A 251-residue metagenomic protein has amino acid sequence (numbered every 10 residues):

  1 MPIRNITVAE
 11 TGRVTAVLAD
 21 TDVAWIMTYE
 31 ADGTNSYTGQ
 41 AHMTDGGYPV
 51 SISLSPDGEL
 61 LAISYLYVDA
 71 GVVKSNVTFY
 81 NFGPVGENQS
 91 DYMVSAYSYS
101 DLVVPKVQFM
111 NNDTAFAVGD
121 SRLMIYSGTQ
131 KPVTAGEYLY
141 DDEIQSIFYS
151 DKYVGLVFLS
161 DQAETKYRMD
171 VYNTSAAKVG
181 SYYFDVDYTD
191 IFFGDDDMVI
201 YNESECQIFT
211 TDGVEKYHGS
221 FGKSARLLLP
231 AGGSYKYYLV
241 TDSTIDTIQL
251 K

Functional and structural regions predicted by a protein language model:
M1, V23-M43, S75-S98, G119-D141 (+3 more regions): Surface-exposed loop/turn elements that mediate protein-protein interactions on large endomembrane-trafficking
P2-G12, T44-S55, V94-N112, Y138-K152 (+2 more regions): Repeated scaffold domains used in trafficking and secretory/extracellular systems, primarily beta-propellers
N5, A9, D20-A24, D32 (+3 more regions): N-terminal low-complexity, intrinsically disordered tails enriched in Ser/Pro/Gly and acidic/polar residues
V8, G12-A19, A24-I26, G58-A70 (+6 more regions): Short beta-strand elements that form the blades of beta-propeller/WD-repeat-like and other beta-sheet-rich scaffold
G12, D32-G33, G58, D69 (+3 more regions): Residues that cap or initiate secondary-structure elements
S51-L54, L61-Y65, V73-V77, G83: Long, internal scaffold/assembly segments composed of regular secondary structure
